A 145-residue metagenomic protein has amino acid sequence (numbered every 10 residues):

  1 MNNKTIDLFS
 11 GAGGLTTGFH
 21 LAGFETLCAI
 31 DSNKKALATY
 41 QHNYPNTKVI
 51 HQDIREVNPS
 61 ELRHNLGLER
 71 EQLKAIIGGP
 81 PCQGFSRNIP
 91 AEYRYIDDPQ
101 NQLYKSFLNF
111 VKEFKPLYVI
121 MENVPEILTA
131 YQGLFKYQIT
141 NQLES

Functional and structural regions predicted by a protein language model:
M1-S145: Conserved active-site and SAM-binding loop architecture of S-adenosyl-L-methionine-dependent nucleic-acid
